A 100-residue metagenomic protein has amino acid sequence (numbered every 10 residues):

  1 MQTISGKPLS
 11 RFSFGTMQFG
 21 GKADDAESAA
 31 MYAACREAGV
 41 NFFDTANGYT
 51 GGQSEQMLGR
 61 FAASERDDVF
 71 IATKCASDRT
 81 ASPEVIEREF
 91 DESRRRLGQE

Functional and structural regions predicted by a protein language model:
M1-V69: N-terminal binding-site loop/beta-alpha segment at the start of enzyme catalytic domains that lines or forms
L9, A72, E92-R94: Intrinsically disordered, low-complexity sequence elements enriched in Ser/Thr/Gly/Pro
Q18, D78-A81: A short acidic, helix-capping loop that chelates divalent metal ions and anchors anionic groups
A23, E37, T80-E100: Glycine/proline-rich, positively charged, aromatic-decorated active-site loop/lid region on the catalytic face
F42-A46, T73-C75, E100: Short C-terminal domain-edge/linker segments immediately following a structured domain
M57-R60, K74, V85-E92: Generic beta-strand or strand-like secondary-structure segments
D68-R79: A short, structured active-site edge motif that brings together acidic residues
